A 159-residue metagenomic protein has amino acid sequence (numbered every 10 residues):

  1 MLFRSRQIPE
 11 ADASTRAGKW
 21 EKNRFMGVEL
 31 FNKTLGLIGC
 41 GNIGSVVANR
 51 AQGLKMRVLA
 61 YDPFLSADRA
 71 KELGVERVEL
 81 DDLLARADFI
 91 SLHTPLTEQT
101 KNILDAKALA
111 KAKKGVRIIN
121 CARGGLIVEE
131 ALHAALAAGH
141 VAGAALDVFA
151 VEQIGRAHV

Functional and structural regions predicted by a protein language model:
M1-L2, H158: Short, small-residue-biased leader/transition segments that mark boundaries at the very start of proteins
F3, E76-E79, L136-A138: Short, hinge-like loop/turn segments at secondary-structure boundaries
F3-E10, A48: Long amphipathic alpha-helix in the N-terminal Rossmann-like dinucleotide-binding domain of NAD(P)-dependent
I8-W20, M56-L59, F64, I119: Mobile beta-alpha loop/short-helix "lid" or hinge segments that flank ligand
S14-N23, K71-R77, E98-I103, R123-L126 (+1 more regions): Short gly/ser/thr-rich secondary-structure transition/capping motifs
N23-K114: Rossmann-like dinucleotide/phosphate-binding beta-alpha-beta segment
A106, A110, G115-H158: Rossmann-like dinucleotide-binding domain for NAD(H)/NADP(H)
